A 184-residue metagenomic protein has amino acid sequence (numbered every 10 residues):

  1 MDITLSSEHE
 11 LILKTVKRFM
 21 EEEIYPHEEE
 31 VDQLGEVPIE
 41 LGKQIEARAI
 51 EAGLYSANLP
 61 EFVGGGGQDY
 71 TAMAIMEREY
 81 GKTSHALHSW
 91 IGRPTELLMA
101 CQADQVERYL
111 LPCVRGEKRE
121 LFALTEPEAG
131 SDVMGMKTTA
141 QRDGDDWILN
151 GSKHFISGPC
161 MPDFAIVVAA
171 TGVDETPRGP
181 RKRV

Functional and structural regions predicted by a protein language model:
M1-T4: Short, contiguous pre-domain boundary segments
T15-I24, A49-E51: N-terminal glycine-rich anion-binding loops that anchor highly charged ligand groups
E28-E36: C-terminal helix-coil-helix/basic helical segment that borders enzyme active sites and/or dimer interfaces and provides
E46, I50-E117, S157-F164: Internal helix-loop-helix
G116-L124, V168: A short, Trp-centered hydrophobic/proline-enriched beta-strand micro-motif
T138-Q141: A structural signal for short hydrophobic beta-strand segments in well-ordered beta-sheet cores
N150-V184: A short core secondary-structure module
